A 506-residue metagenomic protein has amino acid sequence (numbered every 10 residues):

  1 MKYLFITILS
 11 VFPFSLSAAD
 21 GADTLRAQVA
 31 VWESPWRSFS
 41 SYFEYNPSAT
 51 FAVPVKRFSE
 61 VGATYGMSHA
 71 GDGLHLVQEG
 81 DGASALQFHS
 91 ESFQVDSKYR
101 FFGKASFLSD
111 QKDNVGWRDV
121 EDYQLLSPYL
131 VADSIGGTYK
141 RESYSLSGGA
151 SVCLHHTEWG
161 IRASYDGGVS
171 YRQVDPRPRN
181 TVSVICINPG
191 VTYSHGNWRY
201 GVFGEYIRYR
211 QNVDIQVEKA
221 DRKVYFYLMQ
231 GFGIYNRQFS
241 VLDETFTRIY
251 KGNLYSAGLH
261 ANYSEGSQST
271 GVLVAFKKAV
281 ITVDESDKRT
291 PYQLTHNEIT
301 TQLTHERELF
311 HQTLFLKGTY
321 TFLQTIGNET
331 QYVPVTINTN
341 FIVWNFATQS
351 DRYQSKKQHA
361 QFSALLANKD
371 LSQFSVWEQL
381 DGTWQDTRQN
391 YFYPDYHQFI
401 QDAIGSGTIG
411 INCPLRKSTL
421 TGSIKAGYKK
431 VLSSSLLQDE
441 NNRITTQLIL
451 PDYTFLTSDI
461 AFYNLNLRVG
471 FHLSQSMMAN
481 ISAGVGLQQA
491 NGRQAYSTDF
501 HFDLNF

Functional and structural regions predicted by a protein language model:
D23-L25, Q494-F506: Outer-membrane beta-barrel "beta-signal"
V55-S59, S97-G103, H155-I161, G196-Y200 (+7 more regions): Outer-envelope beta-barrel architecture signal
S59-M67, G103-S109, I161-G167, V202-R208 (+7 more regions): Transmembrane beta-barrel strands of outer-membrane/channel proteins
H69-Q78, N114-V120, Y171-R179, V213-K219 (+7 more regions): Outer-membrane beta-barrel translocator domains and adjoining extracellular loop/strand segments of Gram-negative
G82-F88, K140-L146, R179-I187, K251-A257 (+7 more regions): Residues that define the transmembrane beta-barrel architecture of outer-membrane proteins
F88-Q94, L146-V152, I187-Y193, A257-Y263 (+8 more regions): Residues on the lipid-exposed face of transmembrane beta-strands in outer-membrane beta-barrel proteins
G116-L130, F203-K251, V280-P291, Y332-I342: Short, flexible helix-coil linker/hinge segments at the edges of structured domains or between repeats
N236-E378: Long, internal scaffold/assembly segments composed of regular secondary structure
